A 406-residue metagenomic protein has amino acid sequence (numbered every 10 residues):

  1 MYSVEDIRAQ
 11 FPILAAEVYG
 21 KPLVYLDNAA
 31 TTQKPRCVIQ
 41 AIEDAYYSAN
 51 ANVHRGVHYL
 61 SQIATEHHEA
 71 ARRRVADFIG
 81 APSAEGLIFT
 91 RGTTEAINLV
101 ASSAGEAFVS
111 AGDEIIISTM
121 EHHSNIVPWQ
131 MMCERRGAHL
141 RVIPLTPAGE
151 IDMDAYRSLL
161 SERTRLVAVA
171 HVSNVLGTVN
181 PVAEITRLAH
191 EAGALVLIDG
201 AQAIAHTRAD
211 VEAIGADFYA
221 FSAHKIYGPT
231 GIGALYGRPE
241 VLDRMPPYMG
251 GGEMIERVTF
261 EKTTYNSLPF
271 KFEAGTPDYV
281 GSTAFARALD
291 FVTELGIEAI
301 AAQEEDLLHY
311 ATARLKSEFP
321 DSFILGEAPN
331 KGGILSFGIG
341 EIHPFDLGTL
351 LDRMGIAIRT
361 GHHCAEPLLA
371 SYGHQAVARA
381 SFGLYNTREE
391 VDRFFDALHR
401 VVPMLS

Functional and structural regions predicted by a protein language model:
M1-S406: Pyridoxal 5′-phosphate
